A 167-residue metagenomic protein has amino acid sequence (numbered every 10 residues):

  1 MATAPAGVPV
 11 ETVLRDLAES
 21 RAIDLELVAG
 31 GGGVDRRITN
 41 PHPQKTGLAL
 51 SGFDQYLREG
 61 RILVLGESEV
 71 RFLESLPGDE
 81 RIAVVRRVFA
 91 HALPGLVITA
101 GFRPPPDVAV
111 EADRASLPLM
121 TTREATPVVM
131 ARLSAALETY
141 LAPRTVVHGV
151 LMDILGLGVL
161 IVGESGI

Functional and structural regions predicted by a protein language model:
A2-H91: Gly/Thr-rich phosphate-binding loop signature of adenosyl cofactor/nucleotide-binding cores
F53-V64, S68-R144: Feature captures the catalytic cores and cofactor-binding loops of soluble hydro-lyases/lyases that act on carboxylate
E59-G60, L155-L157: A short, charged/proline- and glycine-enriched loop that marks the coil->beta-strand transition at the N-terminal
I62-L63, V150, V159: A broad, low-specificity signal marking well-ordered, structured residues that form hydrophobic/aromatic
T145, G149-G156: Phosphate-binding P-loop
G156-I167: Glycine-rich phosphate-binding P-loop
